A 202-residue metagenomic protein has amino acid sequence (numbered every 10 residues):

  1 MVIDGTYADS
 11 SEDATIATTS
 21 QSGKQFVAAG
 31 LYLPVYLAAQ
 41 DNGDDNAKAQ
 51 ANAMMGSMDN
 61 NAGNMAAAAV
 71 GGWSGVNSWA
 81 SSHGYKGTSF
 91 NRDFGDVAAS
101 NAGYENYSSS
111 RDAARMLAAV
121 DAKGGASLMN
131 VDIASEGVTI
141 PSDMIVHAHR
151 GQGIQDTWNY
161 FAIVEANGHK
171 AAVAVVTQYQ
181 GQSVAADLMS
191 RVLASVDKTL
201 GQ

Functional and structural regions predicted by a protein language model:
M1-T19: A short, well-structured edge-of-sheet supersecondary motif
I3-T6, A39, M54-D59, A66-V70 (+6 more regions): Active-site-proximal beta-strand/loop segments in catalytic clefts of secreted hydrolases
T19, G23-D44, M54: Active-site SXXK
G23, N42, N46, G124-A134 (+1 more regions): Structured C-terminal helix/loop/strand segments within mature extracytoplasmic catalytic/sensor domains
Q25-L31, A68, E105, V184: Short, contiguous, pocket-lining structural segments that sit at or immediately flank catalytic/ligand-binding sites
P34, A38, N46-A49, A53 (+6 more regions): Extracytoplasmic/secreted proteins, especially bacterial periplasmic and envelope-associated proteins
N64-A122: Mid-domain, small-residue-enriched loop/turn segments at the edges of structured enzyme/sensor domains
S100-I154, A162: A conserved catalytic-loop motif detector
